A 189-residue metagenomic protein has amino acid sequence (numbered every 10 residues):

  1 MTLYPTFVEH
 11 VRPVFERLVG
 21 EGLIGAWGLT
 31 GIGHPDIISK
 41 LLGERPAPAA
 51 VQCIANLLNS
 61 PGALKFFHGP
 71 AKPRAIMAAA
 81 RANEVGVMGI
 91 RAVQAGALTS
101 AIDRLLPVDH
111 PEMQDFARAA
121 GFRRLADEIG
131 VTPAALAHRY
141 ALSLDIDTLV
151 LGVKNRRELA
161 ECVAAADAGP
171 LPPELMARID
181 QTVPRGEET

Functional and structural regions predicted by a protein language model:
M1-E188: Beta/alpha (TIM)-barrel catalytic core signal, keyed to glycine-rich beta->alpha loops juxtaposed to Asp/Glu that bind
